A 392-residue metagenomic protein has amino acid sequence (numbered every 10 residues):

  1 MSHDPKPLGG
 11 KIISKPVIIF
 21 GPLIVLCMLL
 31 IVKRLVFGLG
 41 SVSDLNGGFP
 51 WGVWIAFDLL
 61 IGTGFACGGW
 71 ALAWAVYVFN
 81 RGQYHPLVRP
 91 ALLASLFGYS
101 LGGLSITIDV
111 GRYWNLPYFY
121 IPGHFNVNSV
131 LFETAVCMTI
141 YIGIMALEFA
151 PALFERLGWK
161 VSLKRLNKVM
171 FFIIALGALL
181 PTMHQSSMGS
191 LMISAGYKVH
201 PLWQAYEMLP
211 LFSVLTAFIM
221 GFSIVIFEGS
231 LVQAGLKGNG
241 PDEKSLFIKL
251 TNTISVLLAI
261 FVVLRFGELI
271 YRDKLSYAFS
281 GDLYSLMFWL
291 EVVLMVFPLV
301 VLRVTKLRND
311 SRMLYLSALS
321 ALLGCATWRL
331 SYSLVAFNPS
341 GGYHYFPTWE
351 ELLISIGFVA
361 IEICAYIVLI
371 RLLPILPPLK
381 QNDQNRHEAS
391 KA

Functional and structural regions predicted by a protein language model:
M1-A56, K391-A392: N-terminal regions that are enriched for targeting/export leaders and immediately downstream pro/stem segments
G9-I13, V17, G21-C27, Q83 (+2 more regions): Long, contiguous internal "core" modules enriched in hydrophobic/ aromatic residues
F20-S41, L104-I108, L179-L191, Y366 (+1 more regions): Alpha-helical transmembrane segments of multi-pass membrane proteins
R34-D44, V76-V88, V110-W114, V304-K306 (+1 more regions): Juxtamembrane/interface segments at transmembrane-helix termini
F49-N115: Membrane helical hairpin/interfacial module
L93-N115, L131-I140, M145, R329-A336: C-terminal halves and exits of single transmembrane alpha-helices
S100-L101, P181-M183, F261-L264, S320-L330: Aromatic-anchored segments of alpha-helical transmembrane domains
N309-A392: TerminUS-proximal long segments
